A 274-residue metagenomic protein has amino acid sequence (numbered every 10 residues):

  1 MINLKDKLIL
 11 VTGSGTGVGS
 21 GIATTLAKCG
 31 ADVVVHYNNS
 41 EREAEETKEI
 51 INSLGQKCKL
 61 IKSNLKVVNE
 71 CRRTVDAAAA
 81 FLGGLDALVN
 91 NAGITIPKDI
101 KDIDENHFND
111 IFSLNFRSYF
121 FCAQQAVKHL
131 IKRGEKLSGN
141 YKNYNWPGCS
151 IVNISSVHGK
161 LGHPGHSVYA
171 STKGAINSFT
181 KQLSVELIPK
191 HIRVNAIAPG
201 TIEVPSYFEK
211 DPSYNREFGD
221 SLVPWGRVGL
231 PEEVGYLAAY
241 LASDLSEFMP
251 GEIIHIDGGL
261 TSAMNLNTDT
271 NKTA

Functional and structural regions predicted by a protein language model:
N3, L161, P250-A274: Short C-terminal tail/terminal secondary-structure segment of NAD(P)H-dependent dehydrogenase/reductase domains
G15-G17: Conserved glycine-rich cofactor-binding loop
D99-I100, D104-F112, G219: Substrate-binding pocket helix/loop in short-chain dehydrogenase/reductase
K101, P147, L161-S167, P189 (+3 more regions): Active-site loop immediately N-terminal to the catalytic Tyr-X3-Lys motif of short-chain dehydrogenase/reductase
A123, T172, T180: Active-site helix of classical SDR
K128, V185-P189, E247: Alpha-helical segment proximal to the catalytic Tyr-Lys
S156: Residue(s) in the substrate-gating loop at a strand-loop-helix junction that position the organic substrate next
